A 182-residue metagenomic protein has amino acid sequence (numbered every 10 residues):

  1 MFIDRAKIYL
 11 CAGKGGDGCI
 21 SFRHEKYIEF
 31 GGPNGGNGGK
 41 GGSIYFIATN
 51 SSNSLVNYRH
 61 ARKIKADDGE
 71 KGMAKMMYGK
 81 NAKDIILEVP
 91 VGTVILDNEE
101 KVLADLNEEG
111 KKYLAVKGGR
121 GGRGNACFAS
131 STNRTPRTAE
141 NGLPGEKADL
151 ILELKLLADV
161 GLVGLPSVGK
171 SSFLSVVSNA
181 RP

Functional and structural regions predicted by a protein language model:
M1-V168, V176-P182: Conserved P-loop NTPase architecture
S171: Walker A/P-loop
